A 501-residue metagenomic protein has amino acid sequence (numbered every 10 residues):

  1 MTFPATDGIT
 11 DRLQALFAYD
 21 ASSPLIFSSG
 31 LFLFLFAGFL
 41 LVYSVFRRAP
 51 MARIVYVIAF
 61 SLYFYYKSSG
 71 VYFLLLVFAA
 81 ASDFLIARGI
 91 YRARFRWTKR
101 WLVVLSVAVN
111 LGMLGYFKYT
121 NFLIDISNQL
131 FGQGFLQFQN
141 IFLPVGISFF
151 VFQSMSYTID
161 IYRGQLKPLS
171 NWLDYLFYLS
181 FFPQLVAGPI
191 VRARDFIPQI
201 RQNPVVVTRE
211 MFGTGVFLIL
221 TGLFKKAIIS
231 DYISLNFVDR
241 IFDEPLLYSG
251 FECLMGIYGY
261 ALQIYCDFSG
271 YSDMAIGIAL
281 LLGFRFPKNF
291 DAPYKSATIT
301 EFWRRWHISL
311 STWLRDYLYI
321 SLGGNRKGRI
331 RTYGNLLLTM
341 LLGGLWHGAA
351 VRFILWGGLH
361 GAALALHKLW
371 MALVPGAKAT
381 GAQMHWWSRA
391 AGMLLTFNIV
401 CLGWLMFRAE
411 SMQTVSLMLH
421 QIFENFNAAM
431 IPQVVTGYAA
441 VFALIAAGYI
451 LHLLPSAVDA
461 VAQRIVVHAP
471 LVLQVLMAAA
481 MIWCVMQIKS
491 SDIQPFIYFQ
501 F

Functional and structural regions predicted by a protein language model:
T2-Y449, S456-Q500: Membrane-embedded transmembrane alpha-helical bundles that form the catalytic cores of multi-pass lipid-modifying
